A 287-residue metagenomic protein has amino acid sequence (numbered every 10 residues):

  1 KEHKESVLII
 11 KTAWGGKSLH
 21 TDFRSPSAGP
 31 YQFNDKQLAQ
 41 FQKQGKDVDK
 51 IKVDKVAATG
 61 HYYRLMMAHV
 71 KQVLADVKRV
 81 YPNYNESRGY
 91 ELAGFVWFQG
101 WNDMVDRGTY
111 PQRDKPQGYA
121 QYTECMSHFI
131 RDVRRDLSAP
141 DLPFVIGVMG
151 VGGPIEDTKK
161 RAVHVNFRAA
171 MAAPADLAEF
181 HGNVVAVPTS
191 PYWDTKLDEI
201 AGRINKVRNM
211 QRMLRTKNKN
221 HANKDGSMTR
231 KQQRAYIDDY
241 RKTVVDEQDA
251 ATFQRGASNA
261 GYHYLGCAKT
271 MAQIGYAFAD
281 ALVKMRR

Functional and structural regions predicted by a protein language model:
K1-R287: Cell-envelope and extracellular/periplasmic
